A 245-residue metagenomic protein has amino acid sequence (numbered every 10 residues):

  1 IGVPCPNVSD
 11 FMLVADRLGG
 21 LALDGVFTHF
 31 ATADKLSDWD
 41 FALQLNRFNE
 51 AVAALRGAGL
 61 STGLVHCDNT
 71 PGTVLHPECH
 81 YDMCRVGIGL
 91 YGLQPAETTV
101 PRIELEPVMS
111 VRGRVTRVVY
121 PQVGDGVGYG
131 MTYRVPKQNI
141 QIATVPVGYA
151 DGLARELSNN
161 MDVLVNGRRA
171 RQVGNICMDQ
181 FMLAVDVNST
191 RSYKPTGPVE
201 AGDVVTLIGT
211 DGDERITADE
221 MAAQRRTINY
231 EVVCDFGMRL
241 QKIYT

Functional and structural regions predicted by a protein language model:
I1-Q122: Active-site loop/helix belt of alpha/beta enzymes
Y120-T245: C-terminal accessory subdomain/extension
